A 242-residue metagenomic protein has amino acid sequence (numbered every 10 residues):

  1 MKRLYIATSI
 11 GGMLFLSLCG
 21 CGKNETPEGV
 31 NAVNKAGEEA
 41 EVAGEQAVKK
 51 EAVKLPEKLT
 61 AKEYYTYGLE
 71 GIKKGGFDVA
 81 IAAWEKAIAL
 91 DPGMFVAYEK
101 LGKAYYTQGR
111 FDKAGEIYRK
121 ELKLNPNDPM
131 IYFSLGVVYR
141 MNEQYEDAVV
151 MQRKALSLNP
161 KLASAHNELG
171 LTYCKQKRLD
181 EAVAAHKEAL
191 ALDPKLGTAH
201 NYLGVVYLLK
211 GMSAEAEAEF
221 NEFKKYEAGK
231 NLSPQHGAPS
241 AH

Functional and structural regions predicted by a protein language model:
M1-L18: Sec-dependent bacterial lipoprotein signal peptides
G20-N24: Bacterial signal peptide processing site
P27-V33, A40, G44-E45, K49-V53 (+1 more regions): Terminal, low-structured helical/coil segments at or just beyond the last alpha-helical repeat
A61, F95-V96, P129-M130, A163-S164 (+2 more regions): Helix-start (N-cap) detector for alpha-helical repeat units in TPR-like alpha-solenoids, especially tetratricopeptide
K73-K86, V96, T107-K120, M130 (+3 more regions): Structural signature of tandem alpha-helical TPR/SEL1-like repeats, specifically the intra-repeat loop/turn
L90, L124, L158, L192 (+1 more regions): Structural marker of alpha-solenoid helical repeat scaffolds
